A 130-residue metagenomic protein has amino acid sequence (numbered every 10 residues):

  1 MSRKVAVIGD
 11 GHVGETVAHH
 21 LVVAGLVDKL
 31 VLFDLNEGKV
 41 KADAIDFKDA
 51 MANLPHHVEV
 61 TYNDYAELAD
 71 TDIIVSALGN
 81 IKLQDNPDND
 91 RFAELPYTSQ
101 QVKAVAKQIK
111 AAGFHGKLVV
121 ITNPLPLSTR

Functional and structural regions predicted by a protein language model:
M1-V5: Extreme N-terminal starter segment of soluble prokaryotic enzymes
D10-G11: Glycine-rich Rossmann-fold phosphate-binding loop(s) that bind the pyrophosphate of adenine dinucleotide cofactors
G14-E15: N-terminal Rossmann-fold NAD(P) dinucleotide-binding loop
L21: Aromatic pocket-lining residues of Rossmann-like dinucleotide-binding sites
L35-T71: Conserved N-terminal Rossmann-fold NAD(P) cofactor-binding segment
V58-H115: Rossmann-like NAD(P)-binding element
L78, I121-R130: Rossmann-fold dinucleotide-binding core
